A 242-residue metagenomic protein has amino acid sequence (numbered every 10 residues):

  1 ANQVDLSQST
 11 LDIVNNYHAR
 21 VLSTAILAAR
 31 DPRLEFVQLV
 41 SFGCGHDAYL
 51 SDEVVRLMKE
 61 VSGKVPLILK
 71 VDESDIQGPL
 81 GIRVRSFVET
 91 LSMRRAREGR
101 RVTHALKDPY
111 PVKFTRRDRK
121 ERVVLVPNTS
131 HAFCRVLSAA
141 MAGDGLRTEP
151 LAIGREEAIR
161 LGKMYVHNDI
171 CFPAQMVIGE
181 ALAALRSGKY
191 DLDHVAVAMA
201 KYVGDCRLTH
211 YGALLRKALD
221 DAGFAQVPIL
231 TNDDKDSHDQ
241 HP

Functional and structural regions predicted by a protein language model:
A1-P242: An N-terminal assembly and electron-transfer interface module characteristic of large anaerobic redox and radical
